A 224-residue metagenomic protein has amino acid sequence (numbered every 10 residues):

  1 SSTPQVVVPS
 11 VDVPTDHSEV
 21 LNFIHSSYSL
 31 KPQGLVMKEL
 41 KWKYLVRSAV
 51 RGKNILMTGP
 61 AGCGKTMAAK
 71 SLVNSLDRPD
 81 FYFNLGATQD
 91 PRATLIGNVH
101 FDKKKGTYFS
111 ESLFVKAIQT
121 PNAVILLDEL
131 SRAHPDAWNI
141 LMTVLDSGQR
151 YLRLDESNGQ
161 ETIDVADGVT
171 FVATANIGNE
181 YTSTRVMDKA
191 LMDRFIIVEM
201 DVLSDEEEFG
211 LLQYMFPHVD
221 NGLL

Functional and structural regions predicted by a protein language model:
S1-L223: AAA+ P-loop NTPase catalytic core and its hallmark functional loops
